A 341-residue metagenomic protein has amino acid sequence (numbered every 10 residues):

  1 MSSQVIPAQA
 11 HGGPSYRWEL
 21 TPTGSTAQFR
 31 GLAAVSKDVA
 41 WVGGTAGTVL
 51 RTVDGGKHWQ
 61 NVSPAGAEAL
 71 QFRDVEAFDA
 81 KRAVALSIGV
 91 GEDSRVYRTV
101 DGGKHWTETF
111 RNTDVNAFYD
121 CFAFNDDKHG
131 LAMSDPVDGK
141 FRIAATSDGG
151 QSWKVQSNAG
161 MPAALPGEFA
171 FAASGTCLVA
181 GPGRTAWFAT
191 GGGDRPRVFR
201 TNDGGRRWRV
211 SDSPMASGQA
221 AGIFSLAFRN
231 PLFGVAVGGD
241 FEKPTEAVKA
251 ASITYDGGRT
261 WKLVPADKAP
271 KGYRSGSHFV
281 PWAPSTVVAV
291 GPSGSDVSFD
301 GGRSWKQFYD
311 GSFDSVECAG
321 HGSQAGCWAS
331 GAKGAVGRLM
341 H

Functional and structural regions predicted by a protein language model:
S2-V5: C-terminal segment of classical bacterial N-terminal signal peptides
H11-H341: Residue-level hotspots at or immediately adjacent to binding/recognition sites across diverse folds
